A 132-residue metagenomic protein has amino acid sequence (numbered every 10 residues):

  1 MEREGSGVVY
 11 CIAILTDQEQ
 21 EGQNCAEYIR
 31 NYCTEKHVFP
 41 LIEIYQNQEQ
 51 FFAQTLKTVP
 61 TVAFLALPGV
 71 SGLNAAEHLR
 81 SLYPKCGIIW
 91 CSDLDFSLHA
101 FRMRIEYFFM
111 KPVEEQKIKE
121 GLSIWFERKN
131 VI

Functional and structural regions predicted by a protein language model:
M1-A13, E21-A26, I132: Non-catalytic signal-transmission and effector/linker regions of two-component phosphorelay proteins
G5-V8, T55-P60, S81: Flexible, charged surface loops at secondary-structure boundaries
T16: Conserved acidic carboxylate
E19-E43: Two-component/phosphorelay signaling modules centered on CheY-like receiver
I44-V62: Acidic, metal-coordinating helix/loop segments flanking the phosphotransfer/catalytic sites of two-component signaling
T61-A66, V70-N130: CheY-like receiver
